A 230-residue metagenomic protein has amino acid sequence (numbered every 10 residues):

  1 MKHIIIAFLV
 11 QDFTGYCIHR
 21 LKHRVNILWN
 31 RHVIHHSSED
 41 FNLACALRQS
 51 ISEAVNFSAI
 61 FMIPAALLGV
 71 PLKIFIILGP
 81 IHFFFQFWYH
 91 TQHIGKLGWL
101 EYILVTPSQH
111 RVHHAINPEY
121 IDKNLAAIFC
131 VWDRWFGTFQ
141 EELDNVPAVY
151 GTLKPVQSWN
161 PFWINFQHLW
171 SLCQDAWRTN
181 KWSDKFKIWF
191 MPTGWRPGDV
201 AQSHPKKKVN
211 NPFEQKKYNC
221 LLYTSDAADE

Functional and structural regions predicted by a protein language model:
M1-T152: Membrane-embedded catalytic scaffold of the fatty acid hydroxylase/desaturase
W29-S38, V200-F213: Cytosolic, membrane-interface loops and tails of multi-pass inner-membrane proteins
F41-I51, V209-L222: Membrane interfacial helix-start motif at the N-side
N42, T106, N160, K181 (+2 more regions): Helix N-terminus capping/helix-initiation residues
F139, P161-N165, V200-Q202, Y218: Short, charged low-complexity intrinsically disordered segments located at boundaries of structured domains
P147-G198: A membrane-cytosol interface segment of integral membrane proteins
Y223-E230: Conserved small/polar residues in nucleotide/adenosyl-binding loops
